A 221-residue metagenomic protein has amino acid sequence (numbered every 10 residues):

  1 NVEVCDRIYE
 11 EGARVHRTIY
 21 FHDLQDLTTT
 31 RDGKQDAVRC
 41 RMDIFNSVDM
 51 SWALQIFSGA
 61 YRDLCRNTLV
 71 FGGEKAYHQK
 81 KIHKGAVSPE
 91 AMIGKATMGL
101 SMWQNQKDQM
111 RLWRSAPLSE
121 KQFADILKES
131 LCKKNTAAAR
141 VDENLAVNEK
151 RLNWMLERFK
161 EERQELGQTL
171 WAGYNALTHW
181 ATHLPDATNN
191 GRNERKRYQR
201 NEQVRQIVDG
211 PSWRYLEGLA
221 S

Functional and structural regions predicted by a protein language model:
N1-V2, I8: Amphipathic alpha-helical segments
R7-E10, Y20-S221: Intrinsically disordered, low-complexity regions enriched in serine/threonine
